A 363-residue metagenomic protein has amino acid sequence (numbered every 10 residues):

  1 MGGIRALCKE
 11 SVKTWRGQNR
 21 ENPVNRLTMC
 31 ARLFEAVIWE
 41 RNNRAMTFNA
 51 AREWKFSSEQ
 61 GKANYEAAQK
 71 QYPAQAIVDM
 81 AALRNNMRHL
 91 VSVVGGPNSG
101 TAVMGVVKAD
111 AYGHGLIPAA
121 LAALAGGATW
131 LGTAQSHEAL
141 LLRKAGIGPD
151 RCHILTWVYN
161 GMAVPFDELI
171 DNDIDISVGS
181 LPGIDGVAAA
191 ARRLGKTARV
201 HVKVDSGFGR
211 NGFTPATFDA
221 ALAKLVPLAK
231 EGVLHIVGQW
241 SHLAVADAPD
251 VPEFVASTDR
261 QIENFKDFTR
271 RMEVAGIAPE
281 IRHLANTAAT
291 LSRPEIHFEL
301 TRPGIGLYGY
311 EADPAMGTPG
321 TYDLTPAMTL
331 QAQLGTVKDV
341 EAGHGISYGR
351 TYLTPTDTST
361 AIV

Functional and structural regions predicted by a protein language model:
G2-G3, G17: Residue-identity detector for glycine
N19-N25, N42-N43: Intrinsic-disorder-associated, low-complexity terminal segments enriched in Asp/Asn/His/Tyr and depleted of Lys/Arg
T47-S92, A102, L121, E138 (+3 more regions): Active-site anion/phosphate-binding pocket segments in diverse small-molecule metabolic enzymes
K70, A74-N85, S99-I281: Active-site-proximal beta-alpha core segment in soluble small-molecule metabolic enzymes
